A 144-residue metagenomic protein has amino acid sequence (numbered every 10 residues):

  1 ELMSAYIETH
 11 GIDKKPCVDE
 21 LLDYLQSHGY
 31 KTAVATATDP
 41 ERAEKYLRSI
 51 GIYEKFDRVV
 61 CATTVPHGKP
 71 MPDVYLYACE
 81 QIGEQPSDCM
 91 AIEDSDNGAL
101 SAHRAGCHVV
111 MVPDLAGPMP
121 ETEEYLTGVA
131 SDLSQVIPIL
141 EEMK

Functional and structural regions predicted by a protein language model:
E1-E20, H28: Metal-dependent phosphoesterase signature
T9-H10, K31-T32, T63, P86-S87: A generic structural signal for short
K14, T36, A91: Charged, low-complexity surface patches
D23-Q26, D39-P40, E44-K144: Asp-based, Mg2+/Mn2+-dependent phosphohydrolase catalytic module
A33-V34, M111: Hydrophobic beta-strand core positions in alpha/beta domains
